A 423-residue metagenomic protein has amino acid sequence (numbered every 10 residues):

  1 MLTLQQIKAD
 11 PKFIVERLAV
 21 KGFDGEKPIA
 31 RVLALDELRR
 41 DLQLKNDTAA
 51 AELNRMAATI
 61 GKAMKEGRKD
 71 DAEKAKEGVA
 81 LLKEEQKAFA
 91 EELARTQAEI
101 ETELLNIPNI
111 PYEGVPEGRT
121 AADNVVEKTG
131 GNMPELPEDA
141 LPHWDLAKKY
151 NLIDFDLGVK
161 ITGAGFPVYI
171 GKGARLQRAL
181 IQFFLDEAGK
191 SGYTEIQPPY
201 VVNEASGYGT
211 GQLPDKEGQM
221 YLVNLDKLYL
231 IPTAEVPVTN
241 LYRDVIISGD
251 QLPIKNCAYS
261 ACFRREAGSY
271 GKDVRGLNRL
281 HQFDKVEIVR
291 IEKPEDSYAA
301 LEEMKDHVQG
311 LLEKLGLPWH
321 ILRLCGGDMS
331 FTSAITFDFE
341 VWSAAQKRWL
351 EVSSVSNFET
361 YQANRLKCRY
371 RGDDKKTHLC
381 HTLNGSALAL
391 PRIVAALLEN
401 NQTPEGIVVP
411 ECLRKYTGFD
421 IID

Functional and structural regions predicted by a protein language model:
M1-P134, L152, D156: N-terminal alpha-helical targeting/anchoring segments
T129-D423: TRNA-recognition modules of translation machinery and tRNA-sensing kinases, especially anticodon-binding
